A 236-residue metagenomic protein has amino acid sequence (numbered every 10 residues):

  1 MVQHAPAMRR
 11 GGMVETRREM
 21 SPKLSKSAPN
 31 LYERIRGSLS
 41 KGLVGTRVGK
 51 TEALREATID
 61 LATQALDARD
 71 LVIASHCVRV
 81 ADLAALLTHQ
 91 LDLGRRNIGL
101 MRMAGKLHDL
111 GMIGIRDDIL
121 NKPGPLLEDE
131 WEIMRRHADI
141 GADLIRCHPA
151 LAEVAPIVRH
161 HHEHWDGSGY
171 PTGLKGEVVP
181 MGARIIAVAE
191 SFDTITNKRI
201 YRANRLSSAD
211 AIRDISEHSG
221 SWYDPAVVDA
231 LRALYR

Functional and structural regions predicted by a protein language model:
G11-G12: Residue-identity detector for glycine
T16-R17: Intrinsically disordered, low-complexity segments enriched in serine/threonine/proline/glycine and often basic
K23-S38, G42, T46-G49, A53-R236: Metal-dependent catalytic cores of enzymes that make or break cyclic nucleotides and related phosphoester linkages
